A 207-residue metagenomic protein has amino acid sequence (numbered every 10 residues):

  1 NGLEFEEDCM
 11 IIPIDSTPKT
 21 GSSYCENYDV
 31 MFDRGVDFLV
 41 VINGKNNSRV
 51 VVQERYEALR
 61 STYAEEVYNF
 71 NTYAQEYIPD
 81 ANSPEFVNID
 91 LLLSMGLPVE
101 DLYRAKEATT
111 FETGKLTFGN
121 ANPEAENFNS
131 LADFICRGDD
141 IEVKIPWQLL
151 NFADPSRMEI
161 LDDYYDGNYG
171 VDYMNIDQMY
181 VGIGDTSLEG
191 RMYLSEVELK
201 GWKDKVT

Functional and structural regions predicted by a protein language model:
N1-M95, L161-G182: Surface-exposed, glycine/proline- and aromatic-rich loop segments on solvent-exposed faces across compartments
E4-E6, P79-S195: Ser/Thr/Pro-rich, low-complexity mucin-like regions that serve as glycosylated stalks/linkers or repetitive adhesive
T17-T20, T62, T72, T109-T113 (+3 more regions): Residue-identity detector for threonine
K19, K45, K106, K115 (+2 more regions): Context-gated lysine
E189-T207: Activation corresponds to long, low-complexity, non-globular regions
